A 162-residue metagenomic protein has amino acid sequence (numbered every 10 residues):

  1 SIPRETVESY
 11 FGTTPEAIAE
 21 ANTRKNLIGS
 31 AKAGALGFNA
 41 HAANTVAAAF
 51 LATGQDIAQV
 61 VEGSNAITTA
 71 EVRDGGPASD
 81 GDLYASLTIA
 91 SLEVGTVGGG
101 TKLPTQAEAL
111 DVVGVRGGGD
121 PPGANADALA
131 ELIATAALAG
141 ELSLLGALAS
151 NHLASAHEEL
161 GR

Functional and structural regions predicted by a protein language model:
S1-G98: Glycine-rich anion/phosphate-binding loop at the beta-strand->alpha-helix junction
Y84-R162: Internal helix-turn-beta structural module
